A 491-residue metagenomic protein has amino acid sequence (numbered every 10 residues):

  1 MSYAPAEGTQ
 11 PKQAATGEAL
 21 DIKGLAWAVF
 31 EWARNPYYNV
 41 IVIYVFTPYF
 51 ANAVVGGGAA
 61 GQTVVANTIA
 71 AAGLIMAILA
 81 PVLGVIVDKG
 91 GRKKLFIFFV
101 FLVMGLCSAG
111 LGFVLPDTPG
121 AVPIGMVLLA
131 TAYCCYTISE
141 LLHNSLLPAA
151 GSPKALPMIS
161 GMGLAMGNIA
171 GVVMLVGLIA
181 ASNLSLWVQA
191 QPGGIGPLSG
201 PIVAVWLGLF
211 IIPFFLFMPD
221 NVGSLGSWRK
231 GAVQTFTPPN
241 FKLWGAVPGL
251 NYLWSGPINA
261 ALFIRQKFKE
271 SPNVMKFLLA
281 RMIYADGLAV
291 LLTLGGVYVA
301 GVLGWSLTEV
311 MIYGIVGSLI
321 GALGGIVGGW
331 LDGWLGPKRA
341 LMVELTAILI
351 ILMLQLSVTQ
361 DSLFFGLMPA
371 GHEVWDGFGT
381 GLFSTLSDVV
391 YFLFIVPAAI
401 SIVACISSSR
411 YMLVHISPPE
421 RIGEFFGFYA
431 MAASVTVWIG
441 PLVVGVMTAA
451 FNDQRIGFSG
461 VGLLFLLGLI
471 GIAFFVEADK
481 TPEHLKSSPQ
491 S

Functional and structural regions predicted by a protein language model:
M1-G24, L102, G112-D117, A121-M126 (+5 more regions): Intracellular loop-helix junctions on the cytosolic face of multi-pass helical membrane proteins
A26-N39, I43, T68-V85, K94-M104 (+8 more regions): Substrate-agnostic recognition of the 12-TM MFS/MFS-like secondary transporter fold
V40-Q62, T293-Y313: Short amphipathic helix-loop junctions that connect adjacent transmembrane helices in Major Facilitator Superfamily/SLC
I78, I312-G333, E344, I351: Transmembrane alpha-helices of Major Facilitator/SLC transporters
I78-R92, L323-P337, V358-F364, T448-A449: Helix-to-loop junctions at the C-terminal end of transmembrane segments in multipass secondary transporters
V87-V103, G333-I348: Cytoplasmic membrane-interface "Motif A"-like loop-to-helix N-cap segments of 12-TM Major Facilitator Superfamily
F99-P119, A347-S384: C-terminal ends and interior cores of transmembrane alpha-helices in multi-pass membrane transporters/permeases
A181-V205, G377-F378, L382-L386, V446-F465: A membrane-interface helix-boundary motif in multi-pass transporters
